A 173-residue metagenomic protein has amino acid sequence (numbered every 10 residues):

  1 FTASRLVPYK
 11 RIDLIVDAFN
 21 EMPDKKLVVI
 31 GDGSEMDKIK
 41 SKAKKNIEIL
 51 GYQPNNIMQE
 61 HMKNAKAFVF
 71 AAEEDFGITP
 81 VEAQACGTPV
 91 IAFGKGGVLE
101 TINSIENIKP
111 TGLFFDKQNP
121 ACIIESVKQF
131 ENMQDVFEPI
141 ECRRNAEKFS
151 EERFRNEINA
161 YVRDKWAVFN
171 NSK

Functional and structural regions predicted by a protein language model:
F1-K10, V16-N20, L27-V28: Conserved donor-binding/catalytic core segment of Leloir-type glycosyltransferases
I15-V16, L27, I123, C142 (+1 more regions): A structural motif in glycosyltransferase catalytic domains
D37, L99-Q129, F137: Change "using UDP/GDP/dTDP sugars" to "using nucleotide sugars
D37-I57: Nucleotide-activated donor-binding/catalytic signature segment of Leloir-type glycosyltransferases, i.e., the conserved
E60-A65, I158: Short alpha-helical donor nucleotide-sugar binding micro-motif in glycosyltransferases
K63-D75, T88: Acidic donor-binding loop of glycosyltransferase active sites
P89-G94, L99-I102: Short hydrophobic beta-strand element within catalytic cores of glycosyltransferases and related nucleotide-activated
Q118, D135-N171: A charged, aromatic-enriched C-terminal amphipathic alpha-helix characteristic of glycosyltransferases across folds
